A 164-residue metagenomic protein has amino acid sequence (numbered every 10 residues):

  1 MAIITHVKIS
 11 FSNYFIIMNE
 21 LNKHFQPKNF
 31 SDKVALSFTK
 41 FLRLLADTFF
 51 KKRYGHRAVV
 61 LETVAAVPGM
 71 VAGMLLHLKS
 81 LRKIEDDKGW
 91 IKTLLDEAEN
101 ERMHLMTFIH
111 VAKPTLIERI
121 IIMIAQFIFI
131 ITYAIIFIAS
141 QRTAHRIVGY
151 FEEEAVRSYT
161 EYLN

Functional and structural regions predicted by a protein language model:
F11-F15: Aromatic (phenylalanine/tyrosine) cluster motif
M18-N164: Non-heme di-metal
